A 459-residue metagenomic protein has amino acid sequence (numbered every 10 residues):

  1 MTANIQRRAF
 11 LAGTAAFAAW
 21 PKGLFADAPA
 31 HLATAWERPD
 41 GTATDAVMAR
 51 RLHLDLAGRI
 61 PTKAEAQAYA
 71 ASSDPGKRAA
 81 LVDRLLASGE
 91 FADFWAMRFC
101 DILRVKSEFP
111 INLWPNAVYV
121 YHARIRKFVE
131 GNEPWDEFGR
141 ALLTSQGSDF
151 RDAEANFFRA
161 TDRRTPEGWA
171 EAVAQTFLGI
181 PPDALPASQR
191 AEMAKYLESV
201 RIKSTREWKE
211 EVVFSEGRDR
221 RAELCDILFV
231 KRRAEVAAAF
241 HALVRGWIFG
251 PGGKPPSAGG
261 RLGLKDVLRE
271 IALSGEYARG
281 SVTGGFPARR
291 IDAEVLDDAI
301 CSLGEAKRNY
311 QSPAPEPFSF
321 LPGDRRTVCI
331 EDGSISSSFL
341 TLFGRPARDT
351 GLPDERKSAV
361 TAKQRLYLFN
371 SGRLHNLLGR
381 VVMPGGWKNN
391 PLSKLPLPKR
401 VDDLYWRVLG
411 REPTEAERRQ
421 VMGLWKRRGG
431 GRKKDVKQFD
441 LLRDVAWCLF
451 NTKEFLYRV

Functional and structural regions predicted by a protein language model:
A3-I5, A9-A26: N-terminal export signals
A28-I227, A234-P251, L262-G372, R400-L404 (+1 more regions): Short, structured secondary-structure elements that scaffold catalytic or ligand/cofactor-binding regions
L378-G379: Acyl-donor-binding surface of acyltransferase catalytic domains
V382-V401: Generic long, charged, amphipathic alpha-helical segments
G410: Conserved, function-critical positions that sit in or immediately flank catalytic and ligand-binding motifs
